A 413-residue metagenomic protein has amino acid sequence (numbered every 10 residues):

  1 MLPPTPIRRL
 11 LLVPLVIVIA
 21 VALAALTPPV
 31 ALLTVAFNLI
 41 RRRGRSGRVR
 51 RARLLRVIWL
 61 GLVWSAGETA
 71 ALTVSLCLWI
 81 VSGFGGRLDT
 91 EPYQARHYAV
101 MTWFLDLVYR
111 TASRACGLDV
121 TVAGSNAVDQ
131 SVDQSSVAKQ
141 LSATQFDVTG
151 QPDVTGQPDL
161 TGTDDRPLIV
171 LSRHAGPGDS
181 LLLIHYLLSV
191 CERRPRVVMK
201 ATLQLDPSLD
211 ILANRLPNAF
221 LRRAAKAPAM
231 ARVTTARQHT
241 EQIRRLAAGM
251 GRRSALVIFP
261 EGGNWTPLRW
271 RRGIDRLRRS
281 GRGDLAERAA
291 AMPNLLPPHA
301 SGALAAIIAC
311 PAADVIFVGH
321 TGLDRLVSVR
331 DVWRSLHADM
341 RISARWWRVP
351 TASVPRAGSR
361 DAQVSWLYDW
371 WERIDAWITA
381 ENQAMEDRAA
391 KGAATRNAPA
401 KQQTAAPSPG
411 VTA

Functional and structural regions predicted by a protein language model:
P4-F37, L55-A71: Alpha-helical bilayer-embedded segments of polytopic membrane proteins, i.e., transmembrane/intramembrane helices
L39-P167: N-terminal signal-anchor transmembrane helix
L76-L107, R114-A115, S136, Q145-T149 (+1 more regions): Catalytic core of membrane glycerolipid acyltransferases/transacylases, capturing the structured, soluble-facing
G162, A175-D179, R237-E241, P297-S301: Short, glycine/acidic-rich beta->alpha junctions
R193, A201-N218, G251-G358: A cross-family acyltransferase "interaction/gating" segment
V233-A248: A Trp-anchored, charged/polar loop motif used as the substrate-binding/catalytic surface of acyl/ester-handling
H337-M385: A recognition module on extended beta-rich or small alphabeta surfaces enriched in W/G with H and D/E
E386-A413: Short, intrinsically disordered terminal tails adjacent to the first/last structured region
